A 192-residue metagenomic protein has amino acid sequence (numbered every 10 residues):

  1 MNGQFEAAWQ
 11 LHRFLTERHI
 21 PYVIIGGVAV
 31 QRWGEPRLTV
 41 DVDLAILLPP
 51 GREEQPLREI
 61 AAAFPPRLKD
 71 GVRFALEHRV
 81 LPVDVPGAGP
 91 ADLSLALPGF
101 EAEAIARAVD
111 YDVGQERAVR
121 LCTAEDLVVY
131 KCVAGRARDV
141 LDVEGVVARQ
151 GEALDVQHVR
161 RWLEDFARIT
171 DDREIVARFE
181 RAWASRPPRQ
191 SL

Functional and structural regions predicted by a protein language model:
M1-L192: Compositionally biased terminal segments of proteins
